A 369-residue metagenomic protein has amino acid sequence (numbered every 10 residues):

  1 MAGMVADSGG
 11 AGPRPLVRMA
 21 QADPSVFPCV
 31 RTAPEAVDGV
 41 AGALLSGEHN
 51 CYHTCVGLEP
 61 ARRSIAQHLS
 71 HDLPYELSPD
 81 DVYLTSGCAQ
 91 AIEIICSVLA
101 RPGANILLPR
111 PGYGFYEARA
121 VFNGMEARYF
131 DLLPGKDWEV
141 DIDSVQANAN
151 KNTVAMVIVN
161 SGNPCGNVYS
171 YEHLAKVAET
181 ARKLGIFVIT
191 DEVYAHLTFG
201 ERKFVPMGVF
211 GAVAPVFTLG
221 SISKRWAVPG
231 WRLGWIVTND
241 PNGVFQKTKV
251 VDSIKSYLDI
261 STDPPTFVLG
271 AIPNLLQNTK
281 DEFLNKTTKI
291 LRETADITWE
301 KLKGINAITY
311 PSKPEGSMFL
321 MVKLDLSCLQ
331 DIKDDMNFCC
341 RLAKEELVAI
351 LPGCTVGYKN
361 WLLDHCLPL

Functional and structural regions predicted by a protein language model:
M1-G87, I94, L275-D281: N-terminal small-domain helix-loop-helix segment of the aminotransferase-like
M19, V40, I65, V82 (+15 more regions): Generic structural signal for small/hydrophobic residues in well-ordered secondary structure, especially within
G39, V209-R292, D296-G304: Conserved core segment of the aminotransferase class I/II
V98-A120: Conserved PLP-anchoring active-site segment centered on the Schiff-base-forming lysine
N123, K183-L184, A214, E346: Helix C-cap/helix->beta junction micro-motif
R128, L132-F204: Active-site phosphate-binding strand-loop segment of PLP-dependent enzymes
P273, T288-W299, Y310-S327, Y358-W361: Conserved glycine-rich beta-strand-loop-beta hairpin in the small C-terminal domain of fold type I
D331-I332, R341-L369: PLP-dependent enzyme catalytic core of the Aspartate aminotransferase-like
